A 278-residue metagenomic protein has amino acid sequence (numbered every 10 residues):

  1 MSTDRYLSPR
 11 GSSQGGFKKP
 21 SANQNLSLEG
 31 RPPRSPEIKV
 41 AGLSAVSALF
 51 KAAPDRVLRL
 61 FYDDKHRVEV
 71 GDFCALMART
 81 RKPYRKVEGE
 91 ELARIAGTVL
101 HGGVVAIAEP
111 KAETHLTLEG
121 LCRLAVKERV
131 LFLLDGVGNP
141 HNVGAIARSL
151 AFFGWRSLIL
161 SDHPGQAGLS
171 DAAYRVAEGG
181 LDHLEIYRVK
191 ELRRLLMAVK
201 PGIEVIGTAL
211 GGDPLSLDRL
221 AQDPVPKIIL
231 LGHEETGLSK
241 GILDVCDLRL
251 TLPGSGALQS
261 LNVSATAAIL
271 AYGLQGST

Functional and structural regions predicted by a protein language model:
M1-C122: N-terminal positively charged helical leader segments and presequences
S47, F152, L169-G179, R194 (+1 more regions): Structured adenosyl-cofactor binding patch, chiefly the S-adenosyl-L-methionine
D55, Y62, D72, R123-D213: RNA substrate-binding interface of SAM-dependent RNA methyltransferases
K65, G89-E91, H163-G165, E234-T236 (+1 more regions): Short, acidic/turn-prone active-site loops that include or flank metal/cofactor- and phosphate-binding residues
E88, D135, S161-D162, K190 (+1 more regions): Short beta->alpha connector loops at strand-helix junctions that form conserved, small/polar/Pro-enriched
G102-V104, R175-G179, D223-P226: Short, hinge-like loop/turn segments at secondary-structure boundaries
H141-A145, L238, V263: Short glycine/serine/threonine-rich phosphate/pyrophosphate-binding segments that cradle anionic phosphate groups
I206-L258, N262: Active-site/ligand-binding-proximal alpha/beta "capping" segment
